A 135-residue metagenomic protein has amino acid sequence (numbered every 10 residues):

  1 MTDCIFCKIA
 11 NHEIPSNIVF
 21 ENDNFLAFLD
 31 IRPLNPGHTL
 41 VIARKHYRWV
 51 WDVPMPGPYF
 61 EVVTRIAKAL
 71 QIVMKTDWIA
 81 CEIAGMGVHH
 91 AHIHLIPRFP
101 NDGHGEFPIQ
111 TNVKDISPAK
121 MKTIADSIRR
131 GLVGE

Functional and structural regions predicted by a protein language model:
M1-E135: HIT superfamily nucleotide-processing domains
